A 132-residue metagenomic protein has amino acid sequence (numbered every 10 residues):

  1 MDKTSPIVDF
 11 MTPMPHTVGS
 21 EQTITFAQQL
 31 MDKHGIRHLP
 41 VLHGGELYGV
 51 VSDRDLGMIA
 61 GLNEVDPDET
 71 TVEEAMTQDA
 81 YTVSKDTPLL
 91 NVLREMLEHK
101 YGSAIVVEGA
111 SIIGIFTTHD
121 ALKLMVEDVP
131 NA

Functional and structural regions predicted by a protein language model:
M1-M14, S52-T82, D86-L97, I112-I113 (+1 more regions): Tandem CBS (Bateman) regulatory domains
T17-G35, L42, T82-K100, V106-E108 (+1 more regions): The conserved cystathionine-beta-synthase
L39-L42, V50: Short, conserved beta-strand edge motifs with alternating hydrophobic and charged residues
G102-S103, I115: Glycine-centered small-residue hotspots that permit tight backbone geometry or close packing
